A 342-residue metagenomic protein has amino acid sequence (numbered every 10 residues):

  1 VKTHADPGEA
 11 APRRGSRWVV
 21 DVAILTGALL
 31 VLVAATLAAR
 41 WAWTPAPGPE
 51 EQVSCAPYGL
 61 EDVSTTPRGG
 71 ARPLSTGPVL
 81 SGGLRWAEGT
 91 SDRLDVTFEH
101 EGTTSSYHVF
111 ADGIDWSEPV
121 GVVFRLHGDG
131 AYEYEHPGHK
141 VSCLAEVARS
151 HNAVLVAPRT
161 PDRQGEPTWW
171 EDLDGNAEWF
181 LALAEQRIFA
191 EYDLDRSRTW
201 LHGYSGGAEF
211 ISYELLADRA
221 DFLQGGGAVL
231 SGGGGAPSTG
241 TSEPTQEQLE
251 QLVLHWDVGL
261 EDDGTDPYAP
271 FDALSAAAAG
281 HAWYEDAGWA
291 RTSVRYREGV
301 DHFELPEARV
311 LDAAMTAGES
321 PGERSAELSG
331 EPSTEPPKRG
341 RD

Functional and structural regions predicted by a protein language model:
V1-R17: Terminal targeting segments of Actinobacterial cell-envelope proteins
P12-A28: N-terminal Sec-pathway targeting helices
D21-I24, A35-G121, N176, G280-A282 (+3 more regions): A domain-start/cap signature at the N-terminus of enzymes
S54-C55, A287-R291, E298-G299, P306-R309 (+1 more regions): Alpha/beta-hydrolase-fold serine-hydrolase catalytic core, especially in secreted/extracellular enzymes
I114-P167: Short substrate-entry loop that stabilizes the transition state in hydrolases
W169-D193: Alpha/beta-hydrolase active-site loop
E191, S197-L249: Primarily recognizes the serine-hydrolase "nucleophile elbow" in alpha/beta-hydrolase and SGNH/GDSL folds
G226-M315: The feature captures the conserved acid-bearing segment of alpha/beta-hydrolase catalytic domains
